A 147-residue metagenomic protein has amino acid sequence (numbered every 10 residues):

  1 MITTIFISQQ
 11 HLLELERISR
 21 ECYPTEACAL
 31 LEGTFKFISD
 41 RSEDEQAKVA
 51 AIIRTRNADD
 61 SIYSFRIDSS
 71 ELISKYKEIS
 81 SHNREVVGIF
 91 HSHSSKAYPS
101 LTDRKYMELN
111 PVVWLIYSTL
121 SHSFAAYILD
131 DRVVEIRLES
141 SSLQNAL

Functional and structural regions predicted by a protein language model:
M1-E85, S94-L147: Conserved beta-strand-loop surface patch within small alpha/beta domains used for substrate/adaptor or ligand engagement
